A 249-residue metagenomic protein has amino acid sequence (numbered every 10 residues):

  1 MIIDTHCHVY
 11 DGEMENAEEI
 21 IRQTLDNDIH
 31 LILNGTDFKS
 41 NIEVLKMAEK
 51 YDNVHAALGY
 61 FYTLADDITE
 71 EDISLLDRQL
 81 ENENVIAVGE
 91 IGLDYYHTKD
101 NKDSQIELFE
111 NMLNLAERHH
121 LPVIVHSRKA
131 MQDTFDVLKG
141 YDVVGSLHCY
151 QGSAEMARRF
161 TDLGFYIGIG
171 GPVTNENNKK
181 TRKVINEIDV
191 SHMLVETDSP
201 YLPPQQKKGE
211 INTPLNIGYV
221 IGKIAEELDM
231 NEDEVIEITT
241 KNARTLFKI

Functional and structural regions predicted by a protein language model:
M1-I249: Mid-domain alpha/beta scaffold segments of enzyme catalytic cores
